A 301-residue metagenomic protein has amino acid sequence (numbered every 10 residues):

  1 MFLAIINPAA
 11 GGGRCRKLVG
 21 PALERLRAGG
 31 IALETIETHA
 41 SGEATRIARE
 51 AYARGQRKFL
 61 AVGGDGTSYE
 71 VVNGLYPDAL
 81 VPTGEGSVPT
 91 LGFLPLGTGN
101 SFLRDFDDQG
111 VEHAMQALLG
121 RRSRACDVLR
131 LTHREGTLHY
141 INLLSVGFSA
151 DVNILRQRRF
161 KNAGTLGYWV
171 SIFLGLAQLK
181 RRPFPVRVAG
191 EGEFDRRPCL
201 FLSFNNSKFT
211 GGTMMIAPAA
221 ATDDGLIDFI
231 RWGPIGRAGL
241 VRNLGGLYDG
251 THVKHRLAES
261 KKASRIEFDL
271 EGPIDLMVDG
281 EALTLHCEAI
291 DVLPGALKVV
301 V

Functional and structural regions predicted by a protein language model:
M1-F59, Y69, H113: ATP/NTP phosphate-donor binding region
P8, V62-G64, L94-L96: Glycine-rich beta-strand-to-loop/alpha-helix junction loops that act as flexible
R16-L18, V72-L75, R104-F106, M215-I216: Short amphipathic alpha-helical segments
G29, T38, Y76-L200: Catalytic core of DAGKc-family lipid kinases
A44, G66-V71, S101, C126: Short glycine/serine/threonine-rich phosphate/pyrophosphate-binding segments that cradle anionic phosphate groups
S145, S149, S203-A217, A282: Glycine-rich phosphate/pyrophosphate-binding beta-alpha loops
F160-W169, G212, P218-G239: Gly/Ser/Thr-rich active-site loops/lids in small-molecule metabolic enzymes that frequently grip phosphoryl groups
G190-E191, R196, A221-T222, R231-V301: ATP/nucleoside-binding phosphotransfer catalytic cores, i.e., glycine-rich phosphate-binding loops
